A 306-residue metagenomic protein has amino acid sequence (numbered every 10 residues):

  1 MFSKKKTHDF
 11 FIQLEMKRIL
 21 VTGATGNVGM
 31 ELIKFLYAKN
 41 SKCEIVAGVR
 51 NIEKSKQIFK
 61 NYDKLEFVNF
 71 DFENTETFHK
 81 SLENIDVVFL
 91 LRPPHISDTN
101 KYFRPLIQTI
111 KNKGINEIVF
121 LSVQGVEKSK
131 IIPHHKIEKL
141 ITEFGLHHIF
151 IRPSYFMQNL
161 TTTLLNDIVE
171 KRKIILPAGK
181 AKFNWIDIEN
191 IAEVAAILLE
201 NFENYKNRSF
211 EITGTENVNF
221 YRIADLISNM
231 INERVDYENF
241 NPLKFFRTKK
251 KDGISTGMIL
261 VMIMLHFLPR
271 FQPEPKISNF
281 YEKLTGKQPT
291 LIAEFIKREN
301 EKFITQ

Functional and structural regions predicted by a protein language model:
K17-K42: N-terminal Rossmann NAD(P)H-binding glycine-rich loop of SDR-like oxidoreductase domains
L20, V49-K113: NAD(P)H-binding glycine-rich loop region in Rossmannoid oxidoreductase-like domains and their noncatalytic homologs
P93-K173: Glycine-/Pro-rich loop/turn segments that contact NAD(P) or position catalytic residues in Rossmann-like domains
N159-N166, L198-S209, E274-P275, Q306: Glycine/proline-rich active-site loop of Rossmann-fold NAD(P)-dependent oxidoreductases
P177-L199, R208, G214, N219: Substrate-positioning beta->alpha
F210, I227-F271: Terminal hydrophobic/aromatic helix or amphipathic segment near a protein terminus
F280-Q306: Amphipathic terminal alpha-helices
